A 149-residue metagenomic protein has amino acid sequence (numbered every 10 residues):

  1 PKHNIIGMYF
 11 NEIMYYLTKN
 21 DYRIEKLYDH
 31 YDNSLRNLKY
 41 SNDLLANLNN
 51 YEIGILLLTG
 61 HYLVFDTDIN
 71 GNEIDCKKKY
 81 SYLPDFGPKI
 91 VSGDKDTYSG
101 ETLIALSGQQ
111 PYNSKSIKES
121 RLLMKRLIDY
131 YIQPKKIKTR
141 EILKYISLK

Functional and structural regions predicted by a protein language model:
P1-K149: Non-catalytic alpha-helical scaffolds and adjoining flexible linkers that form interface surfaces for assembly
